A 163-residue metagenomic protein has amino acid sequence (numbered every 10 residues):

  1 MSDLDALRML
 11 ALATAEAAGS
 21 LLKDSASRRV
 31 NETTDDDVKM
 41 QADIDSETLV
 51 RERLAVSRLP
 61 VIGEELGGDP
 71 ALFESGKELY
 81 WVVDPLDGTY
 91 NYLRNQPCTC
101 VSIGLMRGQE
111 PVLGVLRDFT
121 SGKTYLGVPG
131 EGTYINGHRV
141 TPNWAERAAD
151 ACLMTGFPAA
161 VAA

Functional and structural regions predicted by a protein language model:
M1-L86: N-terminal subdomain of lithium-sensitive/metallo-dependent phosphomonoesterases centered on the IMPase/IPPase/PAP
E32, M40, Y92-N95, P142: Generic structural "secondary-structure junction" signal
E78-L79, V101, V112: Short loop/turn microsegments at loop-to-beta-strand junctions
P85-L86, R94-Q96: Conserved small-residue-rich beta-alpha loop and adjacent elements that most often cradle the phosphate/pyrophosphate
Q96-T99, Q109: Catalytic core of PPM/PP2C metal-dependent serine/threonine phosphatase domains
G104-A163: Acidic beta-strand-loop-alpha-helix segment within the catalytic core of divalent metal-dependent phosphate-processing
